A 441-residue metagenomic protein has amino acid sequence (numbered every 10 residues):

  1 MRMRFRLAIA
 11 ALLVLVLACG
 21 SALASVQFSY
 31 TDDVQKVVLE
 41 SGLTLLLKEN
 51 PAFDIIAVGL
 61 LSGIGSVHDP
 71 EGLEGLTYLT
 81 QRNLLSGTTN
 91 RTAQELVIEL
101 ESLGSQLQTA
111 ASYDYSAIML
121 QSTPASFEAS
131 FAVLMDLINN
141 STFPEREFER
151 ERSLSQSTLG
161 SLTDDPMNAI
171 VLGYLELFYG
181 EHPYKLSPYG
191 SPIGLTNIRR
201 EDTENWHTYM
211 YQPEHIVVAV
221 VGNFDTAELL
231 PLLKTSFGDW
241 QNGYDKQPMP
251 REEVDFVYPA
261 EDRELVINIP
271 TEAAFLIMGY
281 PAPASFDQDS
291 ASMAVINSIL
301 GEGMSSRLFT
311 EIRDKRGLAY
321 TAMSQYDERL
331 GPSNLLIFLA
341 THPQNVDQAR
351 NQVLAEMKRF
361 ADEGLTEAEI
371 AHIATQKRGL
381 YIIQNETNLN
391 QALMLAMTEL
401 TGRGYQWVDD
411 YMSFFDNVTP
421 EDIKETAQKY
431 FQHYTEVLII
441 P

Functional and structural regions predicted by a protein language model:
M1-I9: Bacterial N-terminal signal peptides that target proteins for export
A8-G20: Bacterial N-terminal signal peptides
A24-V26, V34, V217-G222, V257 (+3 more regions): C-terminal regions of mature proteins
G59-Q121, S187, G303-L318, G331: M16/MPP (pitrilysin/insulinase) zinc-metallopeptidase core fold and M16-derived inactive scaffolds
S66, L276-P281, L300-T341: A structural supersecondary motif
S86-N90, Q121-R152, M323, D327-Q384: M16/insulysin-pitrilysin zinc metalloprotease superfamily fold
L162-P213, L233, M323, E328 (+1 more regions): Scaffold signal of the M16-like zinc-metallopeptidase fold and its non-catalytic homologs
G180, K185-P188, V217-A284: An aromatic/glycine/proline-enriched structural segment found at the starts of mature extracellular/organellar domains
